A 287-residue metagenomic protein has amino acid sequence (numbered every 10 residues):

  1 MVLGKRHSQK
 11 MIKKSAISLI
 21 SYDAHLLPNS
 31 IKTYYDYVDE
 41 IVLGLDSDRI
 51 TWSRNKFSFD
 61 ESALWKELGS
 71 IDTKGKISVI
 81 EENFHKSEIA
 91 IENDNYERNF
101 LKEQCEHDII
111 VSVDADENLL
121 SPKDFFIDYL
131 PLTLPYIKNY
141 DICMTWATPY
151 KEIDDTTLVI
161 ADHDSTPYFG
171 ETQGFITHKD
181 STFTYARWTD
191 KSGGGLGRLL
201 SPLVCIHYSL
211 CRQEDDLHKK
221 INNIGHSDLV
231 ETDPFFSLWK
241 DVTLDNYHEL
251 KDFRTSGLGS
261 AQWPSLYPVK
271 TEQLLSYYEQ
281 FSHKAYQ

Functional and structural regions predicted by a protein language model:
V2-D36: N-proximal low-complexity "stem/linker" segments adjacent to membrane-targeting elements
K14, G75-S78, N139: Short, conserved active-site loop motifs that form the nucleotide-linked donor/cofactor pocket
I17-L19, G44, Y208: Short hydrophobic segments within beta-strands
S30, A63-L68, D128-Y129: A general structural detector for well-ordered alpha-helical segments in enzyme core domains, enriched
V38, H107-D108, A115: Short, well-ordered alpha-helix to beta-strand connector turns
D46-D108: Active-site-proximal specificity loops/subdomain of glycosyltransferases
K86-K102, S112, E117-Q287: Catalytic-site signature of metal-activated, phosphate-bearing donor transferases, centered on the GT-A/GT-A-like
